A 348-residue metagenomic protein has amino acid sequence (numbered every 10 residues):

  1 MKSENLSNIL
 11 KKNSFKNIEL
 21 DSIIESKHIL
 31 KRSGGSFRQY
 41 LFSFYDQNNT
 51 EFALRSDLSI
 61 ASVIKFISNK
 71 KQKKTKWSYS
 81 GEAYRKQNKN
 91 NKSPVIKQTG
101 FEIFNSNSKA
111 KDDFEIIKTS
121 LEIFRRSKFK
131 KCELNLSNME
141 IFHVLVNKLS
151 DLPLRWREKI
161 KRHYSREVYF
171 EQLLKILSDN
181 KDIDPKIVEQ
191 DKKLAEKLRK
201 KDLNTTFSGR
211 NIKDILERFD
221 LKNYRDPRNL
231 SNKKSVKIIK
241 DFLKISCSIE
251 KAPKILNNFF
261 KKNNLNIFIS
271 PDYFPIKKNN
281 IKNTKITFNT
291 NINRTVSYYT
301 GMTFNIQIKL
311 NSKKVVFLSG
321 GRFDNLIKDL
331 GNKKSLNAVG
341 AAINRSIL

Functional and structural regions predicted by a protein language model:
M1-L20, I24-K27, F37, D57-K71 (+2 more regions): Positively charged, Gly/Ser-enriched RNA/tRNA-binding surfaces
S26-I29, F142: Short secondary-structure boundary/hinge segments and terminal tails
H28-S43: Glycine-rich loop at the start of a catalytic domain that most often binds anionic cofactors/ligands
Q39-N48, D151-D179, I308-K309: Acidic, His- and aromatic-enriched active-site or binding-groove loops in soluble protein domains that engage sugars
E51-R55: Hydrophobic alpha-helical transmembrane segments in multi-pass integral membrane proteins
K89-K92, L145-L149: Short acidic, glycine/serine/threonine-rich loops at helix termini
V95-T99, L136-V144: Short, conserved phosphate-binding/catalytic loop or strand-edge motifs used in phosphoryl-/nucleotidyl-transfer
